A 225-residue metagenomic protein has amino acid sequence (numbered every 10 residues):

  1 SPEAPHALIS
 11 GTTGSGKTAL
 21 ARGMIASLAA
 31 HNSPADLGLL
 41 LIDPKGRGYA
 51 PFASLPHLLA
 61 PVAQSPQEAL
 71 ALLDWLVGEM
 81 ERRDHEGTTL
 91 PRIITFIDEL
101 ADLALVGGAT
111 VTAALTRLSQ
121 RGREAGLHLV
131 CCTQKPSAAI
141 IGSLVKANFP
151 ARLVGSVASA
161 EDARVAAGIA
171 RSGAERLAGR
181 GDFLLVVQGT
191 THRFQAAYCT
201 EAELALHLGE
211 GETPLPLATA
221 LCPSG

Functional and structural regions predicted by a protein language model:
S1-A167, S172-L177, L184-T190, A197 (+2 more regions): P-loop NTPase catalytic phosphate-binding loop
E210-G225: C-terminal regions of RecA-like/P-loop NTPase motor modules
